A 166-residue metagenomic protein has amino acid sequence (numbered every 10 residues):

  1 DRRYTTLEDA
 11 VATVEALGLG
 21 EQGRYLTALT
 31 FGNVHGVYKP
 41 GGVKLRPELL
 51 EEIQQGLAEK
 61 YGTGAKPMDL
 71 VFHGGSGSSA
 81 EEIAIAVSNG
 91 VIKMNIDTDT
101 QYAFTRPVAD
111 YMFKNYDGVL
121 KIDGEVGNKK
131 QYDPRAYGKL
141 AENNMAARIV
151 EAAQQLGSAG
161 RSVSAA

Functional and structural regions predicted by a protein language model:
D1-K66, A80-I85, N89: Alpha/beta enzyme core
R2, K39-G42, F72-G75, D97 (+1 more regions): Glycine- and other small-residue-rich loops at beta-strand/loop junctions that grip anionic moieties
T6, A10, R46, L50 (+3 more regions): Generic structural signal for well-ordered, non-membrane alpha-helical segments in soluble metabolic enzymes
Y25-L29, M68-G74, M94-I96: Hydrophobic faces of well-ordered beta-strands that scaffold small-molecule active sites in alpha/beta enzyme cores
N33-H35, N89-P107: Glycine-rich phosphate-binding active-site loops on the catalytic face of alpha/beta enzymes
S76-S79, Q101-T105, E125-N128: Small/polar glycine-rich anion-binding or flexible loop at a beta-alpha turn
V108-M112: Short low-complexity, flexible loop/linker segments enriched in glycine and/or proline with clustered acidic
K114-A166: Extended, intrinsically disordered, low-complexity segments
